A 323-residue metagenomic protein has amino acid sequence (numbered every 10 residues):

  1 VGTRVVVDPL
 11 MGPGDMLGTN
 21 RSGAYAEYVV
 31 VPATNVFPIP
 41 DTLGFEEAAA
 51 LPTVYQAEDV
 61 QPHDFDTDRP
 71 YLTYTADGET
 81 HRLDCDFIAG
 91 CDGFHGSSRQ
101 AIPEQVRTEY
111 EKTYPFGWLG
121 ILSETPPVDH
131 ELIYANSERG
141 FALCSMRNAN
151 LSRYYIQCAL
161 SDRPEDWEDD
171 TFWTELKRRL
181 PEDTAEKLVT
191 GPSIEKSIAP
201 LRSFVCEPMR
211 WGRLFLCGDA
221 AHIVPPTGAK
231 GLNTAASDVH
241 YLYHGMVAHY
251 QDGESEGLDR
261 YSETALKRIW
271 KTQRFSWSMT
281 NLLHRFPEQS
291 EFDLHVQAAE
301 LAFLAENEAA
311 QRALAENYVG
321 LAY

Functional and structural regions predicted by a protein language model:
D8-E58: NAD(P)H dinucleotide-binding glycine-rich loop of Rossmann-like/cofactor-binding domains, especially the beta1-alpha1
V60-L201, C206: Conserved FAD-binding catalytic core of PHBH/FMO-like flavoproteins
C91, G218-D219, S237: Active-site flanking residues adjacent to catalytic metal/cofactor-binding acidic residues
S97-S98, I223-P225: Catalytic P-loop NTPase motifs of RecA-like helicase/translocase cores
P200-L216, A220: FAD-binding beta-loop-beta segment adjacent to the flavin cofactor pocket
P226-A236: A conserved FAD-binding loop/helix module that cradles the flavin
T227-A229, H244-Y323: C-terminal helical "tail/cap" subdomain of flavin- and related membrane-associated enzymes
